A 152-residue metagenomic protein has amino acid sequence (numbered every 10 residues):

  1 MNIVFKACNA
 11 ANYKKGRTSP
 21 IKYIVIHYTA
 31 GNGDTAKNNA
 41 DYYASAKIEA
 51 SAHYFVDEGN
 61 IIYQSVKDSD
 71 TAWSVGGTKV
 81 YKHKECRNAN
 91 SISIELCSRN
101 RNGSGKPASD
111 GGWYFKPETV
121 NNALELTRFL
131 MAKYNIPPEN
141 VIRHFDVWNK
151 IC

Functional and structural regions predicted by a protein language model:
M1-P137: Active-site-adjacent loop/helix surface patches within enzyme catalytic domains that shape the substrate-binding cleft
K133-I151: Acidic/histidine-rich, metal-coordinating catalytic segments
